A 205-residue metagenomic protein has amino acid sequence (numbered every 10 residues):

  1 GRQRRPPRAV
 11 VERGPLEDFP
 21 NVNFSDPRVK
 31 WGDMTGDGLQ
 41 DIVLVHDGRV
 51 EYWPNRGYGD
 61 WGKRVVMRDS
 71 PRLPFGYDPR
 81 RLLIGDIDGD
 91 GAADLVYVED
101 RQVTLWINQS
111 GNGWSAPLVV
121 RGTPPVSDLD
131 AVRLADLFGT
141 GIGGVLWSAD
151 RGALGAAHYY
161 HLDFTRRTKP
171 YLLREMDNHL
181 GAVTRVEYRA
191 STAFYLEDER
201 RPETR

Functional and structural regions predicted by a protein language model:
G1, R49-P54, R101-I107, A153-D163: Structural motif
G1-F24, R56-Y77, I107-D128, R167-R185: Blade-edge motifs of beta-propeller repeat domains
S25-M34, D78-I87, D128-I142, S148 (+3 more regions): Beta-propeller blade termini
D33-H46, G89-E99, D136-D150: Acidic/hydrophobic-patterned starts of short beta strands in beta-sheet-rich repeat architectures
D47, V98-D100, L162-E175: Short domain-boundary/entry signatures in modular proteins, especially in secreted/extracellular architectures
Y52-P54, D136, D163-R167, R185-T192: Aromatic-rich beta-strand edge motifs centered on tyrosine
D177-R205: Short secondary-structure "cap/edge" segments that initiate or terminate local elements
